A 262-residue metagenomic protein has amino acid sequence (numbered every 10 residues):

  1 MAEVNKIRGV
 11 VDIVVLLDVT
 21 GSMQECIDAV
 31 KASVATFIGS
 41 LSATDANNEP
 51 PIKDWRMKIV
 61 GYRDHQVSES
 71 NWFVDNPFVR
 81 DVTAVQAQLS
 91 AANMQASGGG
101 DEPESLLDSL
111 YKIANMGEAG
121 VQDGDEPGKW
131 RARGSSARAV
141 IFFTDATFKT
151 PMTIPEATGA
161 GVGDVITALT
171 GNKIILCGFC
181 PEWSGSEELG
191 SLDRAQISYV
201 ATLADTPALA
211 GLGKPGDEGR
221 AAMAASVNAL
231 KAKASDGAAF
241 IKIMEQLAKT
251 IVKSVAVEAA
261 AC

Functional and structural regions predicted by a protein language model:
M1-C262: Divalent cation-coordinating acidic motifs and surrounding scaffolds that mediate Ca2+/Mg2+/Mn2+/Zn2+-dependent binding
